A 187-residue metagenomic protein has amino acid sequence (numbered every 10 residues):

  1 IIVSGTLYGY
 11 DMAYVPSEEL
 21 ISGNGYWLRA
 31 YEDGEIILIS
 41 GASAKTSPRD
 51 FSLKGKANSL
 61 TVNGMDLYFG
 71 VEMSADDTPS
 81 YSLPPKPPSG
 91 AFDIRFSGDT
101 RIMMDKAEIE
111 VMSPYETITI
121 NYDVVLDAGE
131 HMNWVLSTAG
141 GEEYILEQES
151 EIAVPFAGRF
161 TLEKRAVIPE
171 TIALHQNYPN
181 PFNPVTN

Functional and structural regions predicted by a protein language model:
I1-N133, A139-E142: N-terminal exported-region signature
E19-I21, S113-Y115, E147, P155 (+2 more regions): Surface-exposed coil/turn segments at beta-strand junctions on protein surfaces, enriched
G25, S137-E170: Short, compositionally biased serine/threonine- and acidic-rich segments at solvent-exposed termini, linkers, or domain
I37, F160, I172-H175: A broad, low-specificity signal marking well-ordered, structured residues that form hydrophobic/aromatic
R165-Y178, F182-N187: Glycine-centered coil/turn sites that cap beta-strands in beta-rich domains
